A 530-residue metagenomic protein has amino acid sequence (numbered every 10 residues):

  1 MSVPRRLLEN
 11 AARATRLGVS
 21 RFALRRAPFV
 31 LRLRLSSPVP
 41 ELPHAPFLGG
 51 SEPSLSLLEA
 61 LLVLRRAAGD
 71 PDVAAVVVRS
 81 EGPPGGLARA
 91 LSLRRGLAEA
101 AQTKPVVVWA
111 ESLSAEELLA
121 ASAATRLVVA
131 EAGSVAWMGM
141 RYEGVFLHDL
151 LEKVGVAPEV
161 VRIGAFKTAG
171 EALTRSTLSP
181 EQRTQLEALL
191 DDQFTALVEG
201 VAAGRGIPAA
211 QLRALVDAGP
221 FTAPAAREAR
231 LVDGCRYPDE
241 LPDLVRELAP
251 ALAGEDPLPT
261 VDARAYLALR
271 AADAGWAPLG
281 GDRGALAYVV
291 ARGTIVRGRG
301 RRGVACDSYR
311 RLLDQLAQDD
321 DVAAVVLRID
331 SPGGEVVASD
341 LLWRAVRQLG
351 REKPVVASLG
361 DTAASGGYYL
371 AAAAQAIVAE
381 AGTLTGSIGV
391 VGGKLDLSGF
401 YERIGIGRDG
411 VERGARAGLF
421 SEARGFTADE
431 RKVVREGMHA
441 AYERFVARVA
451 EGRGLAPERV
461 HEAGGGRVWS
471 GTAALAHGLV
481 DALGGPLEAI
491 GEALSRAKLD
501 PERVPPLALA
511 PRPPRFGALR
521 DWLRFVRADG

Functional and structural regions predicted by a protein language model:
M1-A209, R213, D217, P242 (+3 more regions): Small-residue-centered hinge/linker elements
T125-V129, D233-G234, A324, Q375-A376 (+4 more regions): Well-ordered beta-strand positions
G219-P224: Internal gly/pro-rich beta-alpha loop/helix module that stabilizes soluble enzyme cofactors or their anionic handles
S358: Substrate-recognition/specificity elements adjacent to catalytic centers across diverse enzyme folds
R448-E451, L455-H477: Flexible, glycine-rich surface segments
G466-G530: C-terminal structured "cap/appendage" subdomains that terminate the fold
